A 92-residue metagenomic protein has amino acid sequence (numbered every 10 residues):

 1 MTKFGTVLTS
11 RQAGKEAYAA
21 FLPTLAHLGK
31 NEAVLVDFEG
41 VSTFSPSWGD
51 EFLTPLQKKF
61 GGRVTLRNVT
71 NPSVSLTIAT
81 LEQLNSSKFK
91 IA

Functional and structural regions predicted by a protein language model:
M1-K3: Short amphipathic
G5-A33, F38-F89: Amphipathic alpha-helical interaction surfaces in cytosolic regulatory modules
